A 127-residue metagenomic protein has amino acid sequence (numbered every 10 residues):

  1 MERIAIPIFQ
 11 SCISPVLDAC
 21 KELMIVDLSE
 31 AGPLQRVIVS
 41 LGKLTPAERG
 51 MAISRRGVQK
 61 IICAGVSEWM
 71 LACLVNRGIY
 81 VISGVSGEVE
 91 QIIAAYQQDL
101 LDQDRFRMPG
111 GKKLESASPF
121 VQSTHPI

Functional and structural regions predicted by a protein language model:
M1-E48, S54-R56, N76, S83-I127: Non-catalytic interface/targeting segments
M51, Q59-V81: Acidic/His-rich segments in extracytoplasmic proteins that coordinate ligands and/or metal ions
